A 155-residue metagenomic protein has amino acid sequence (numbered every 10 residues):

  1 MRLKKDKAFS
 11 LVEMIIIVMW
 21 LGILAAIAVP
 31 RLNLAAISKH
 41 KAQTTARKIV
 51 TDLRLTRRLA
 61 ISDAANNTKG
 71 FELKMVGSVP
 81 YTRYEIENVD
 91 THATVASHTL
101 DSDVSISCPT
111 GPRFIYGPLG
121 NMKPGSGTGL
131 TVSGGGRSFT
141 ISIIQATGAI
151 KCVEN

Functional and structural regions predicted by a protein language model:
M1-L32: N-terminal single-pass transmembrane signal-anchor helix
K7, L21, Y116-L119, T147: Short glycine-rich loop/turn motifs that provide flexible caps or phosphate-binding loops at active sites
V29, L34, G70-K74: Phosphate-coordinating loops and pocket residues in cytosolic domains that bind phosphorylated ligands
L32, I106-C108, L130: Alpha-helix C-terminal capping segments
I37-N67: Membrane-proximal N-terminal amphipathic helix
N66-L119, P124-G125, K151-C152: Type IV pilin-like appendage domain
P118-N155: Low-complexity, S/T/G/P-rich flexible repeat/linker segments used as non-globular hinges and stalks within
